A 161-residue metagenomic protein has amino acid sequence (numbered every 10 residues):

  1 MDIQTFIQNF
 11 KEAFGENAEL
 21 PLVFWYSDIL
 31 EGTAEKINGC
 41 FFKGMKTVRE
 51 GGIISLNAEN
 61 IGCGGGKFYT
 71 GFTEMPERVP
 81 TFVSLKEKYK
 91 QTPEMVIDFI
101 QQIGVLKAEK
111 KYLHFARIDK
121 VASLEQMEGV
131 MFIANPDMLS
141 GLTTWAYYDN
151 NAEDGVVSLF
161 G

Functional and structural regions predicted by a protein language model:
I3-G161: Acidic, serine/proline-rich low-complexity intrinsically disordered regions
